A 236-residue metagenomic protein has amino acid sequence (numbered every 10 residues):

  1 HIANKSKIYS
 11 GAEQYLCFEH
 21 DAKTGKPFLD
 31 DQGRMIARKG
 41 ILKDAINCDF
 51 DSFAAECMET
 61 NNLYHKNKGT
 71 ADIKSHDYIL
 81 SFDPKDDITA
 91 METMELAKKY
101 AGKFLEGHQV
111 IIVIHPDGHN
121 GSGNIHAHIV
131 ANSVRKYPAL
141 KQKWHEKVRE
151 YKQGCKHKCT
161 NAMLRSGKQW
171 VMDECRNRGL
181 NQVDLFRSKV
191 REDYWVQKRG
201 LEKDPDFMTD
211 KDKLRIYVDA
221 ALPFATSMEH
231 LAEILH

Functional and structural regions predicted by a protein language model:
H1-H236: N-terminal nicking endonuclease/strand-transfer module with a His-rich metal-binding environment and a catalytic Tyr
